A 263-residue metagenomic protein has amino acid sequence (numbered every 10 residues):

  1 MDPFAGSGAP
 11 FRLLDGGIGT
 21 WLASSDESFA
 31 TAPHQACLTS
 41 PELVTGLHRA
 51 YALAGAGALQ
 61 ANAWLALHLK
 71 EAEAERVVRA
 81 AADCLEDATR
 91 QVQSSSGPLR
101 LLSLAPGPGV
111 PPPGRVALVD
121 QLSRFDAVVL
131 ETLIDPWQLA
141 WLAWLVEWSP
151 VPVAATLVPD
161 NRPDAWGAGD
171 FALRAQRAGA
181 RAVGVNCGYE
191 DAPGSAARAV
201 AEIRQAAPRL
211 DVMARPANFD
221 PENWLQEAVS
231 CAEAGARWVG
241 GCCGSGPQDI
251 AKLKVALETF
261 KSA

Functional and structural regions predicted by a protein language model:
M1-A263: Domain-level signal for soluble alpha/beta catalytic cores
